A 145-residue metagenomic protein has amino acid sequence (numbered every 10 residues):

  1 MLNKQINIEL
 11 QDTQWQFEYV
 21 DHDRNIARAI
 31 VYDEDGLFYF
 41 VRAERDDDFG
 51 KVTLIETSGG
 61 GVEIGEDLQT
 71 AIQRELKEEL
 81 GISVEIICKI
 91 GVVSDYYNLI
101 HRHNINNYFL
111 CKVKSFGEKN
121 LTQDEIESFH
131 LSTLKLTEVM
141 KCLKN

Functional and structural regions predicted by a protein language model:
M1-R28, E34: Acidic, metal-coordinating catalytic segment for phosphate/diphosphate chemistry, firing primarily on the Nudix
D21, I30, D46-D47, I100-H101 (+1 more regions): Short secondary-structure boundary/capping segments
R24, V52-T57, N104-N106: Short connector loops at helix/strand junctions that flank enzyme active sites, especially segments positioning acidic
R28, L37, H130: Conserved beta-strand and immediately adjacent loop positions that scaffold enzyme active sites
V31-E34, C111-V113: Active-site beta-strand termini and strand-to-loop segments that position acidic
L37-E78: Conserved Nudix-box catalytic region and its N-terminal flanking loop in Nudix hydrolases and closely related
V62-E85, V93-K144: Unchanged
K89: Short glycine/proline-centered loop/turn elements that form peptide/ligand docking sites
